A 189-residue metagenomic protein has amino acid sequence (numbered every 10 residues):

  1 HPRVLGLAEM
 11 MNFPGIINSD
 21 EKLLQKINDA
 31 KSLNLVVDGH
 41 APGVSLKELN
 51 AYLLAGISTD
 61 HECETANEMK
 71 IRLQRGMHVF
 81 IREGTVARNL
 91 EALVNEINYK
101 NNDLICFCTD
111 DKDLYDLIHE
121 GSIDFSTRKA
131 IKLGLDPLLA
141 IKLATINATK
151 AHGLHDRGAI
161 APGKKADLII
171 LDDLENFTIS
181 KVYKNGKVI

Functional and structural regions predicted by a protein language model:
H1-E9, G15-F80, A87-C108, I118-K132 (+1 more regions): Histidine/acidic residue-rich metal-binding segments in metalloenzymes
F80-I81, I169: Paired acidic/hydrophobic, glycine-rich loop segments that form the ligand-binding mouth/hinge of periplasmic-binding
R82-E83, D156: Proteins with a high burden of low-complexity, intrinsically disordered sequence enriched in S/T/G/P/A and R, requiring
E96-F177, Y183: His/Asp/Glu-enriched, well-ordered alpha-helical/loop segment that forms or immediately abuts the divalent-metal
